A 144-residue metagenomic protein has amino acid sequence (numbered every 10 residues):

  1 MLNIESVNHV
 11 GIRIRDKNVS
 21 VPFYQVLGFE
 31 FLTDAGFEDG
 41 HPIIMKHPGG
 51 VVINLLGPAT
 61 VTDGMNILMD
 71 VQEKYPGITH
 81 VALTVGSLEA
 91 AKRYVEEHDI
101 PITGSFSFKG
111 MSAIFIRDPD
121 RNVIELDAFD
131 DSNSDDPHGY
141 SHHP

Functional and structural regions predicted by a protein language model:
M1-N3, I44, K92-P144: Vicinal oxygen chelate
M1-V21, I78-L83, D130-P144: N-terminal beta-strand motif that seeds the catalytic metal site of vicinal oxygen chelate
S6-R15, I43-K46, N66-Y94, S112-R117 (+1 more regions): Vicinal oxygen chelate
I12-I53, P58: Core segments of cupin and vicinal oxygen chelate
P22-V26, E89-E97: Replace "anionic and nucleotidyl ligands
G36-E38, S87, S107-G110: Short beta->alpha connector loops
G40-H41, T62-L68, I102, S134-D135: A short, acidic/glycine-rich surface segment
G57-T60, F129-D131: Acetyl-CoA-dependent GNAT
